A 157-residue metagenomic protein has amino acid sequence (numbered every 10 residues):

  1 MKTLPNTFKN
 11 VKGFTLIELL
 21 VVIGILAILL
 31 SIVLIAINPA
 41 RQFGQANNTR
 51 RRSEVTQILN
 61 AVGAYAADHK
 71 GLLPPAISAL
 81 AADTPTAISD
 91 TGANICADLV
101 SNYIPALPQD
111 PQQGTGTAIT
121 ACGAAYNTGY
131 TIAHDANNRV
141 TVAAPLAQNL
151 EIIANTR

Functional and structural regions predicted by a protein language model:
M1-F14: N-terminal leader/signal peptides at the extreme start of proteins
F14-G24: N-terminal signal-anchor/signal peptide hydrophobic helix marking the start of the first transmembrane segment
L26-A46: C-terminal juxtamembrane segment of a hydrophobic transmembrane alpha-helix
A27, I58-L59: Short, contiguous, well-ordered secondary-structure segments
G44-V55: Membrane-proximal amphipathic alpha-helices that sit immediately adjacent to an N-terminal transmembrane/signal-anchor
N60-G63, A67-A136: Extracellular/periplasmic head regions of type IV pilus-like filament subunits
N138-V140: Hydrophobic residues embedded in beta-strands of well-ordered beta-sheets
A144-R157: Short, low-complexity, Pro/Ser/Thr/Gly-rich segments in the mature regions of secreted, periplasmic
